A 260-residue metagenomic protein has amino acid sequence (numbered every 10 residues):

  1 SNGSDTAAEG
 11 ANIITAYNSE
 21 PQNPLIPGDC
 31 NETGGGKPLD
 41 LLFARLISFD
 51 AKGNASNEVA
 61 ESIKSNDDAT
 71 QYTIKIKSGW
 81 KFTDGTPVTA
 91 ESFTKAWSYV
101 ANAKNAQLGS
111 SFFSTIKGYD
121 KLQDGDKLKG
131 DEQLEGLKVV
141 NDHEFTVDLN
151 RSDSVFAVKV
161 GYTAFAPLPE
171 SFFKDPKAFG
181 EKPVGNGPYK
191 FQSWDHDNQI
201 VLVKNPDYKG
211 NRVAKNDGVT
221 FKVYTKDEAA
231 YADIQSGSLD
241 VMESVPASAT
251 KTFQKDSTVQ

Functional and structural regions predicted by a protein language model:
S1-I13, N54: Short, low-complexity disordered leader/linker segments with a strong preference for bacterial N-terminal type II
E9-N23, E61, Q71-I74, F93-A96 (+4 more regions): Short, well-ordered beta-strand elements
Y17-D67, V184: N-terminal lobe/hinge region of extracytoplasmic solute-binding protein
E61-F112, T146, D233-S236: Aromatic- and charge-enriched surface segment that lines or borders ligand/interaction sites
S92-T94, A101, Q107-P169: Surface-exposed binding/hinge segments that line and control ligand-binding clefts or catalytic entry sites
H143, D148-A214, G218: Gly/Pro-rich hinge or "lid" segments in bacterial periplasmic/extracellular proteins
K177, D207-T252: Ligand-site clamp/hinge motif
K251-Q260: Ligand-binding "clamshell"
